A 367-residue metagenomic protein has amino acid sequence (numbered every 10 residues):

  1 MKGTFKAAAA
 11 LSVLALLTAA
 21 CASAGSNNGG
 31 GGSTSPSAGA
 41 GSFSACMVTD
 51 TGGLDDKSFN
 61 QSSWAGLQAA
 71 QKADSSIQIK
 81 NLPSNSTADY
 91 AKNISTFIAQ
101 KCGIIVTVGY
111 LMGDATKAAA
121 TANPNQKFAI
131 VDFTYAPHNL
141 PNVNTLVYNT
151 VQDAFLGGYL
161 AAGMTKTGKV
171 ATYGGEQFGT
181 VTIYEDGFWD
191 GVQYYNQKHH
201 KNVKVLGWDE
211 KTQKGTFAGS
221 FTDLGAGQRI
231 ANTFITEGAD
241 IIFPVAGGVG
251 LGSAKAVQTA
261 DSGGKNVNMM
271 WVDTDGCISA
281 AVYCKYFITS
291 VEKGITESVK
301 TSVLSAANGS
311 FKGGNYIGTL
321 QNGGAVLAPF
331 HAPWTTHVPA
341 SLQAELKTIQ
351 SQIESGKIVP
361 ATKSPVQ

Functional and structural regions predicted by a protein language model:
M1-L11: Bacterial N-terminal signal peptides that target proteins for export
A15-A20: C-terminal motif of bacterial Sec signal peptides marking the signal peptidase cleavage site
A22, N27-Q367: A residue-level marker of the well-folded mature domains of exported/periplasmic proteins
